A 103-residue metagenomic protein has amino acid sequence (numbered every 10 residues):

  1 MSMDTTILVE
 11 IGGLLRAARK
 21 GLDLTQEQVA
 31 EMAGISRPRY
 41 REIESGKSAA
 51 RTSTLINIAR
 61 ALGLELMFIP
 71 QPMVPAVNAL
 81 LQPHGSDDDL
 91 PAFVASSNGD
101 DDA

Functional and structural regions predicted by a protein language model:
M1-E10: A detector for short, charged/polar N-terminal pre-domain segments
G13, Y40-I43, A50: Helix-turn-helix-like N-terminal two-helix hairpins of bacterial/phage DNA-binding regulators
G13-Q28, N57: Short basic helix-loop element that most often maps to the first helix and adjoining turn of HTH DNA-binding modules
K20, G34, S45-K47: Residue-level detection of the helix-turn-helix DNA-binding "recognition helix"
L24-R41: Short alpha-helical DNA-recognition segment
P38, A49, N78-A79: Short Asp/Glu-rich motifs
G46-R60, M67: Short, basic-rich loop-to-helix N-cap that marks the start of a DNA-contacting helix
I69-A103: Short, charged recognition helix plus adjacent turn of helix-turn-helix-like nucleic-acid-binding domains
